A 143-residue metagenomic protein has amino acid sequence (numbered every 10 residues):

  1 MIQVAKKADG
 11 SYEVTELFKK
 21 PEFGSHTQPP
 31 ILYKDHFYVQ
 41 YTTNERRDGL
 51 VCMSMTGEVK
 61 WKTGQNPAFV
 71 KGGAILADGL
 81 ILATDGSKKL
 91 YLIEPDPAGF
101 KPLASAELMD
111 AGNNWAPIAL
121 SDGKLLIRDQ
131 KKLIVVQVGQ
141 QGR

Functional and structural regions predicted by a protein language model:
M1-R143: Noncatalytic, solvent-exposed loop/strand surfaces of beta-propeller-type extracellular/periplasmic domains
